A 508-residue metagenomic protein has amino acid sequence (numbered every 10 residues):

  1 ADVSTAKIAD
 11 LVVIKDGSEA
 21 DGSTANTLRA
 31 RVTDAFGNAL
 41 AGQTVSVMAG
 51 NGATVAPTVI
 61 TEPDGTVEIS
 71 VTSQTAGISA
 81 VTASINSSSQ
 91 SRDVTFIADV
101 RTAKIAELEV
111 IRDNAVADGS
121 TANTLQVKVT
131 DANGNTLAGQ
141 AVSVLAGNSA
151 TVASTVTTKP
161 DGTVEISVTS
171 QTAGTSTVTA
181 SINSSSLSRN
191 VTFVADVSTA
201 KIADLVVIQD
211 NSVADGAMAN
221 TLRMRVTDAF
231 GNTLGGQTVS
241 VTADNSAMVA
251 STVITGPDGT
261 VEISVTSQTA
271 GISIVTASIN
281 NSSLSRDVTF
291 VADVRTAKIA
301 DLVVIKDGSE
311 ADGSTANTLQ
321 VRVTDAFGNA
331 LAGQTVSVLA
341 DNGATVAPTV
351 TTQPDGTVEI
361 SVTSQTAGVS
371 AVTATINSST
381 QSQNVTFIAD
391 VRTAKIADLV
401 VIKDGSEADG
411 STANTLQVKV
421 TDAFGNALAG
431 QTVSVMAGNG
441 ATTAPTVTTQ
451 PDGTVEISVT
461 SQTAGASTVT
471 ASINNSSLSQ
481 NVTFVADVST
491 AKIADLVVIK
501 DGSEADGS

Functional and structural regions predicted by a protein language model:
A1-S508: Thr-biased low-complexity repeat/linker tracts and other Thr-enriched repetitive architectures
